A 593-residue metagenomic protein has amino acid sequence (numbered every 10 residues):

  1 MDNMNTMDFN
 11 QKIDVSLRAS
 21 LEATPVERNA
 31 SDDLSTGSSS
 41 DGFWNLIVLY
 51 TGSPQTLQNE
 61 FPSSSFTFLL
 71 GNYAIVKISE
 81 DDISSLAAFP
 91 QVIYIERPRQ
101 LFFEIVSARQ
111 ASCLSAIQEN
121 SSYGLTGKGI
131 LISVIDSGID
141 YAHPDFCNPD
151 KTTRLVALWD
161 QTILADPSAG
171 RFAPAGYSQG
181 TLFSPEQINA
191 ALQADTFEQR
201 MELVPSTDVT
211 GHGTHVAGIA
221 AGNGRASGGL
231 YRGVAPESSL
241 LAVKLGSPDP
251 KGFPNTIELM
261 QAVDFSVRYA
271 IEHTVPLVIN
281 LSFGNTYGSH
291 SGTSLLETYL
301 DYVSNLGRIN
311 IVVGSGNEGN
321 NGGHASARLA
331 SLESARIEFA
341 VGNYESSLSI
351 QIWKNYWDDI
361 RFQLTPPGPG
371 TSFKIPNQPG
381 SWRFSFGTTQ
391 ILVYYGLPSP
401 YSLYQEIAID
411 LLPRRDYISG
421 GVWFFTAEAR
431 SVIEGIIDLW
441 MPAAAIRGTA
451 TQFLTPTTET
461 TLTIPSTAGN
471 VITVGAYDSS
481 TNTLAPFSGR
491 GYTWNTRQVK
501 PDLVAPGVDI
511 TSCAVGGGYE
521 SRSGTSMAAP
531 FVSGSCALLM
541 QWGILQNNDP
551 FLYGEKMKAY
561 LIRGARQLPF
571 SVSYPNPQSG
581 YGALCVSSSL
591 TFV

Functional and structural regions predicted by a protein language model:
M1-A74, D81-S122, L131: Autoinhibitory N-terminal propeptides
D32-T36, E272, P276-N285, G307-I309 (+2 more regions): C-terminal subdomain of the subtilisin-like protease fold in secreted/lumenal serine endopeptidases
P98, V243-L245, V263-S291, G314-S315 (+1 more regions): Short acidic, glycine-rich surface-loop motifs adjacent to enzyme active sites
N120-G127, D145-D150, Y231-A235, F253-V278 (+6 more regions): Mature extracellular/periplasmic domains of secretome proteins
N120-I257, T274, E345-L348, W357-D358 (+4 more regions): Subtilisin-like serine protease catalytic core
W159, Y177-A191, N321-Y417, A427-E428 (+1 more regions): Extracellular S/T/G-rich loop segment that most often corresponds to the catalytic His/Ser-adjacent loop
A217-A220, G228, L241-D249, V267-L277 (+3 more regions): Hydrolase catalytic cores
I407, I433-A444: Edge beta-strands of jelly-roll/beta-sandwich modules across compartments, strongly enriched in secreted/luminal
